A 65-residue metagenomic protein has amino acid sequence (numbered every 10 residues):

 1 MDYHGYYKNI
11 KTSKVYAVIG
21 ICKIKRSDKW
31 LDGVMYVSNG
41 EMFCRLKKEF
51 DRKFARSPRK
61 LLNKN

Functional and structural regions predicted by a protein language model:
M1-N9: Short coil-to-beta transition motif at edge beta-strands of beta-rich domains
K11-S13, G40: Glycine-centered tight beta-turn/hairpin loop motif at sheet-sheet or coil-to-beta transitions
K14-K23: Short beta-strand-centered aromatic/proline hotspots
I24-K25, D51: Short, surface-exposed beta-strand-loop junctions and turns on beta-sheet-rich folds
R26-R45: Short solvent-exposed strand/turn elements
E41-N65: Intrinsically disordered, low-complexity, charged/polar segments
